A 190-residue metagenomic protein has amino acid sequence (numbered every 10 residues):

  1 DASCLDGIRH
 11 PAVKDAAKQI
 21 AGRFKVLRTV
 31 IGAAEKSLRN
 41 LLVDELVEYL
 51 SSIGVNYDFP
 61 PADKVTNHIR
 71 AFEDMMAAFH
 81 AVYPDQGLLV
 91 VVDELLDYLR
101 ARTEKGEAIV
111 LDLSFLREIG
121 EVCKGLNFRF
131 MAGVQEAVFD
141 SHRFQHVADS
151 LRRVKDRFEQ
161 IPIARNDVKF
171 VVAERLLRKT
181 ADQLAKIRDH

Functional and structural regions predicted by a protein language model:
G7-N40, D44, E118-H190: Conserved P-loop NTPase catalytic core
K14-A17, D74-A81, Q86, E118-E121: Generic recognition of flexible, low-complexity loop/linker segments
V30-I31, P60-V65, L99-L111: Flexible beta-alpha connector loops of hexameric P-loop NTPases
S51-D58, A81-Y83, L89, C123 (+2 more regions): Hydrophobic/aromatic interaction determinants used to assemble and anchor large protein complexes
G54-A77: Short glycine-rich substrate-engagement loop in P-loop NTPases that contacts/grips substrate
F79-I109: Conserved P-loop NTPase "ATPase switch" module shared by AAA+ and STAND
E104-E118, Q145-H146: Substrate-gripping "pore-loop 1 plus following alpha2 helix"
